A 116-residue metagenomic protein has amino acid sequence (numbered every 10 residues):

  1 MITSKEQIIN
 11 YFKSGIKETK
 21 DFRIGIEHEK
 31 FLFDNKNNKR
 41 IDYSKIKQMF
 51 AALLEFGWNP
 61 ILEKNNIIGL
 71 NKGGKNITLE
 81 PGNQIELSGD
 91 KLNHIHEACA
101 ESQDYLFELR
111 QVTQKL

Functional and structural regions predicted by a protein language model:
M1-L116: Terminal catalytic/cofactor-binding subdomain
